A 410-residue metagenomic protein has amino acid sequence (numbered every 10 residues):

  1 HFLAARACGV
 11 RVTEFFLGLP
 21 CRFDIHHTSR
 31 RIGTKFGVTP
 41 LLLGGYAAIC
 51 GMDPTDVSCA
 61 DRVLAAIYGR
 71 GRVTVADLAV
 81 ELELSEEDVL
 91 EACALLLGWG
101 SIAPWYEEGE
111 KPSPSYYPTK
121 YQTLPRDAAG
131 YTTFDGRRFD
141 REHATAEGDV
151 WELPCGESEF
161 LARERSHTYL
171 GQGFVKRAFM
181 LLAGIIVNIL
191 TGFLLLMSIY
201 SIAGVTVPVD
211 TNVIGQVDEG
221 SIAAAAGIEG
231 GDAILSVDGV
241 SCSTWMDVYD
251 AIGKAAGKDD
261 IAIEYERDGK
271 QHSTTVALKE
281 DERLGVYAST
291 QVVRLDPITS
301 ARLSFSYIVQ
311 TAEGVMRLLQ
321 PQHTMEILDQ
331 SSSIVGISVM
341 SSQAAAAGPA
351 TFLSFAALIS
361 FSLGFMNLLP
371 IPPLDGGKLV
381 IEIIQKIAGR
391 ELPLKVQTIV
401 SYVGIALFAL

Functional and structural regions predicted by a protein language model:
H1-S58, D88, A92-R163, I359 (+1 more regions): Small-residue-rich helix-interface/hinge motifs
F2-F23, R30, E152-Q216, I399-F408: Internal alpha-helical transmembrane segments
V38, A223, G231-I234, D238 (+8 more regions): Terminal peptide-recognition signature
D56-L84: Short amphipathic alpha-helical interface segments
V73-V75, E81-L82, A223-M246: Conserved PDZ fold ligand-binding element
P104, Q122-L124, T132, L181-A183 (+3 more regions): PDZ-domain C-terminal substructure recognizer with occasional recognition of PDZ-binding tails
A146-E147, W151-F179, A203, P208-D218 (+2 more regions): Functional transmembrane alpha-helices
L181-G192, S354-L368, L374: Pore domain of cation channels
